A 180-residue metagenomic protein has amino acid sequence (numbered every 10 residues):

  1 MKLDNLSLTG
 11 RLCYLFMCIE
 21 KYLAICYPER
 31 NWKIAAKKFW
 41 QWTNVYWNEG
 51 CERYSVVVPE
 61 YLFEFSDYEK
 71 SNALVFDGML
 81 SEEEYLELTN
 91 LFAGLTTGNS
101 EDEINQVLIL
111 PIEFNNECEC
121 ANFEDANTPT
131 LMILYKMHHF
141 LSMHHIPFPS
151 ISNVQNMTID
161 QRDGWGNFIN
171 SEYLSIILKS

Functional and structural regions predicted by a protein language model:
N5, T9-S150: Structured binding/interaction patches within domain cores
A126-S180: C-terminal auxiliary extensions adjacent to catalytic cores
